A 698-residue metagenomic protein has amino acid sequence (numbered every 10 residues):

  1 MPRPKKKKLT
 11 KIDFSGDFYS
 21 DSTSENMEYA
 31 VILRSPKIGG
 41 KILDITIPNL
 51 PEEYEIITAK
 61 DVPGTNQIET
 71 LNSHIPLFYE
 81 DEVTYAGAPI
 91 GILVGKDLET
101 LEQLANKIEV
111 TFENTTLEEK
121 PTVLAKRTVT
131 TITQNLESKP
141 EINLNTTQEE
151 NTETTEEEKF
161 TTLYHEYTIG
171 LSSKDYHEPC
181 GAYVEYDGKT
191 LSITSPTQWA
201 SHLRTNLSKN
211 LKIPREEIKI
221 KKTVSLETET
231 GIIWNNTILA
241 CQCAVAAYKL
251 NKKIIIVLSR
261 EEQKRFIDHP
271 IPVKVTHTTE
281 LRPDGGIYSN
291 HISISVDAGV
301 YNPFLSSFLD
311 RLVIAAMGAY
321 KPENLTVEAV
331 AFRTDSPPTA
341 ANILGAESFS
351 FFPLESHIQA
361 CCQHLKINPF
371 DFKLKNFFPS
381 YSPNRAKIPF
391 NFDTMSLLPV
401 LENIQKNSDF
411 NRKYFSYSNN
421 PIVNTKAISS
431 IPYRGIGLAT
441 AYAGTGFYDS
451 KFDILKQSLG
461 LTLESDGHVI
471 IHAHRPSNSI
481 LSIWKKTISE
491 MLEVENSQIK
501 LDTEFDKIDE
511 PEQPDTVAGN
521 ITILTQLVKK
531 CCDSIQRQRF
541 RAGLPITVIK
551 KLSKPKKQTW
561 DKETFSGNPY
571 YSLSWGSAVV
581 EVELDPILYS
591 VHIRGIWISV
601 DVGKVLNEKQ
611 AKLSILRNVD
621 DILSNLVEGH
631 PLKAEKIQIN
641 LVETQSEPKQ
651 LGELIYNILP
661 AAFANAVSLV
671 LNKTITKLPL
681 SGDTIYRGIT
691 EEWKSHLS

Functional and structural regions predicted by a protein language model:
M1-P399, K406, Y417-S698: Cofactor-binding beta-sheet edge motifs in enzyme active sites
N407-N411: Primarily interfacial, aromatic-capped hydrophobic alpha-helices that serve as membrane anchors
